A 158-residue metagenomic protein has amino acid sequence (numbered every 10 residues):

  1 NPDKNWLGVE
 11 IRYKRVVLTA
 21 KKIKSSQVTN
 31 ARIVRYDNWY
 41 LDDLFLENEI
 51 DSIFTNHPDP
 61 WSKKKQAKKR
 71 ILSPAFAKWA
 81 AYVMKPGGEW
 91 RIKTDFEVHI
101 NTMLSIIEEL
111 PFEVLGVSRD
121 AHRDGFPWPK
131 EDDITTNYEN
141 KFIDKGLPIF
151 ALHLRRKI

Functional and structural regions predicted by a protein language model:
N1-D3: Conserved SAM-binding loop of SAM-dependent methyltransferases across substrates and taxa, primarily the Class I
N5-E10: Conserved SAM-binding motif I beta-strand of class I
K14-L18, I100: Short alpha-helix immediately C-terminal to the canonical SAM-binding loop
T19-T55: S-adenosyl-L-methionine
I50-I71: A short SAM/SAH-binding and catalytic strip from SAM-dependent methyltransferases
R70-E89: A short glycine-rich, Lys/Arg-flanked "PGG" loop and its adjoining helix->strand segment in the class I
M84-L115: Conserved Class I SAM-dependent methyltransferase catalytic core
S105-I158: Class I S-adenosyl-L-methionine
